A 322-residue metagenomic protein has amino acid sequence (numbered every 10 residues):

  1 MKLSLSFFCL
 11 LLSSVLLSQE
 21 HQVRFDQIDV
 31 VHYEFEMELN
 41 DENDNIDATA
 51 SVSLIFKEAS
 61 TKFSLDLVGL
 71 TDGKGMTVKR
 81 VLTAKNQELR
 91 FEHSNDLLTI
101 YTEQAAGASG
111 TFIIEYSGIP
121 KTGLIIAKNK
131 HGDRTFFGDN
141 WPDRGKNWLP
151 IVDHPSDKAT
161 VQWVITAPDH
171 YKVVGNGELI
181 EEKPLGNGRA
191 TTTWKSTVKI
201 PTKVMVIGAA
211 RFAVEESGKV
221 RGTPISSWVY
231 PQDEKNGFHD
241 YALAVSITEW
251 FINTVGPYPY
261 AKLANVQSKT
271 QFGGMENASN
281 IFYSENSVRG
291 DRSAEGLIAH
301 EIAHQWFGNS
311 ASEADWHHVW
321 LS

Functional and structural regions predicted by a protein language model:
M1-Q22: Bacterial Sec-dependent N-terminal signal peptides
L16-S51, I55-K57, K130-T135: N-terminal, polar/Ser/Thr-rich
Q22-F25, A106, E115-Q162, E215-S217: Glycine/proline-rich low-complexity spacer/linker segments in large multi-domain proteins
A48, D139-D143, I151-A299, W316: Hydrophobic helix-coil surface modules that form long, contiguous segments used for peptide/substrate interaction
S51-D72, L149-D153, V161-P168: Surface-exposed beta-strand/loop patches in extracellular or lumenal glycoproteins
K62, K79, K85-A106, D139-K146 (+2 more regions): Aromatic/His-enriched, Gly/Pro-containing loop or helix-boundary segments that lie immediately adjacent to catalytic
L70-G132, G188, T193: A surface-exposed beta-strand-loop module
I302-H318: Catalytic Zn2+-binding segment of zinc metalloproteases
